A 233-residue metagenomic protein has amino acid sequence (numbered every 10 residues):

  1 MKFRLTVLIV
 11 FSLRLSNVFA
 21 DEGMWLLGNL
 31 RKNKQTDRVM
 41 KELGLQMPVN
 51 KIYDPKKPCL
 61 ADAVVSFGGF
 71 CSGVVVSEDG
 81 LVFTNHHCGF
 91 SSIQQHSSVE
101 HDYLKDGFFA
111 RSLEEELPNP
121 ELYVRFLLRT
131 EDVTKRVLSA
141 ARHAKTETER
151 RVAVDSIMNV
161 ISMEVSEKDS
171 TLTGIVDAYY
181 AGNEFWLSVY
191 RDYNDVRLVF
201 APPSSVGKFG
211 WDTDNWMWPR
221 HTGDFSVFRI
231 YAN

Functional and structural regions predicted by a protein language model:
M1-E22: Bacterial Sec-dependent N-terminal signal peptides
N17-N233: Terminal presequence/propeptide segments associated with secretion/organelle targeting and zymogen/polyprotein
